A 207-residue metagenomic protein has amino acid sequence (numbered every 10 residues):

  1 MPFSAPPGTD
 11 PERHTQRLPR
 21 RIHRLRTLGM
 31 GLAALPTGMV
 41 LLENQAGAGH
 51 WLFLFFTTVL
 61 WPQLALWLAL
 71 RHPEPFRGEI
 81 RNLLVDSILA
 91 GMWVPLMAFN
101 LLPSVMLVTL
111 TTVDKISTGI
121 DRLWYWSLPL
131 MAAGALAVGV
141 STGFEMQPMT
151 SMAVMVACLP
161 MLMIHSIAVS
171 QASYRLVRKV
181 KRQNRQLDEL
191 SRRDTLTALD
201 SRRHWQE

Functional and structural regions predicted by a protein language model:
M1-R77: N-terminal juxtamembrane segment and adjoining first transmembrane helix
T15, P19-I22, W124, Q147 (+1 more regions): Membrane-interface helix-boundary signature
T27-T37, F56-Q63, L84-M92, S127-R178: Membrane-embedded alpha-helical segments, specifically the hydrophobic cores of selected transmembrane helices
L41-N44, L70-R71, M97-F99, G119 (+1 more regions): Short helix-capping/hinge motifs at transmembrane helix termini and TM-loop junctions
W51-V59, S104-T111, M155: Hydrophobic core segments of alpha-helical transmembrane domains in multi-pass membrane proteins
I80-W93, F99-S141: Alpha-helical transmembrane segments of integral membrane proteins
S170, V177, K181-N184, D188-S191: Amphipathic, heptad-repeat alpha-helical coiled-coil "signal-transmission/dimerization" linkers that couple sensory
D188-E207: Conserved nucleotide-binding and Mg2+-coordinating catalytic segments in signaling enzymes
